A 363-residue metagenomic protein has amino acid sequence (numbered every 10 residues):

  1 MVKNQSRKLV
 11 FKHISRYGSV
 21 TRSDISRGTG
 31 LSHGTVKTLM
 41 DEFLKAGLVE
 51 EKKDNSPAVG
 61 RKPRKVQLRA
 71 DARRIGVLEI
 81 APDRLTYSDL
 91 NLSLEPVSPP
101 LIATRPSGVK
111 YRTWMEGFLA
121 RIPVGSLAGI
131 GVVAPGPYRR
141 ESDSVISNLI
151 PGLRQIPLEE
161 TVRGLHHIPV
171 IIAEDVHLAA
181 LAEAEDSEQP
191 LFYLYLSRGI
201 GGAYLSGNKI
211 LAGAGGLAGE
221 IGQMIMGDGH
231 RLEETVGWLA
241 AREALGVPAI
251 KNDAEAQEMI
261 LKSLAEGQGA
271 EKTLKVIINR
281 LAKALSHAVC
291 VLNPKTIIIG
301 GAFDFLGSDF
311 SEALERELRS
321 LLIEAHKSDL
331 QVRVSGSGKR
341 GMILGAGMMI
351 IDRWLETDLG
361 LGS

Functional and structural regions predicted by a protein language model:
M1-D54, A58-S126, L165-H166, E185-D186 (+1 more regions): ATP-binding/phosphotransfer module of carbohydrate and carboxylate kinases, centering on a glycine-rich
L78, I130-V133, P137-E234, G345 (+2 more regions): Phosphate-binding/catalytic loop of phosphoryl-transfer enzymes
